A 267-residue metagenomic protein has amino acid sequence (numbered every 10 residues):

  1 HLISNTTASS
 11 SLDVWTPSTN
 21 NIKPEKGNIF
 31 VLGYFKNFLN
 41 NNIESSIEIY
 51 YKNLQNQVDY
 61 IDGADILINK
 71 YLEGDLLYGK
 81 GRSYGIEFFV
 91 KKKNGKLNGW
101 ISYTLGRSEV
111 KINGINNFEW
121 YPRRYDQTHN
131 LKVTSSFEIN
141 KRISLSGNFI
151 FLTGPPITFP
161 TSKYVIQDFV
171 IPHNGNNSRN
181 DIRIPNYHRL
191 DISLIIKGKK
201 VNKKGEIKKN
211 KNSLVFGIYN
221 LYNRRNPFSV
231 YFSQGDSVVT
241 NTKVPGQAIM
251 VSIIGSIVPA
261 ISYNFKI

Functional and structural regions predicted by a protein language model:
H1-I29, N42, I49-E73, N148-P172 (+1 more regions): Surface-exposed extracellular loop regions of Gram-negative outer-membrane beta-barrel proteins, predominantly
S11-S18, N28-F30, L67-D75, R82-Y84 (+3 more regions): Extracytoplasmic loops and strand-loop junctions of Gram-negative outer membrane beta-barrel proteins
S18, N28-L32, Y84-F88, H129-S135 (+3 more regions): Hydrophobic, lipid-facing positions within transmembrane beta-strands of outer-membrane proteins
T19-K23, N40-W100, N130, A248-M250 (+1 more regions): Outer membrane beta-barrel strand-and-loop segments of large Gram-negative receptors, especially TonB-dependent
K26, F38-N40, N53, K92-K96 (+6 more regions): Outer-membrane beta-barrel strand-turn architecture
I43-I47, G99-I101, V133, L145-G147 (+3 more regions): Transmembrane beta-strands of outer-membrane beta-barrel proteins
Y50-N53, L72-T161: Gram-negative outer-membrane beta-barrel transporters
R142, F151-V170, R189, I195-I267: C-terminal beta-signal and adjacent terminal beta-strands/loops of Gram-negative outer-membrane beta-barrel proteins
